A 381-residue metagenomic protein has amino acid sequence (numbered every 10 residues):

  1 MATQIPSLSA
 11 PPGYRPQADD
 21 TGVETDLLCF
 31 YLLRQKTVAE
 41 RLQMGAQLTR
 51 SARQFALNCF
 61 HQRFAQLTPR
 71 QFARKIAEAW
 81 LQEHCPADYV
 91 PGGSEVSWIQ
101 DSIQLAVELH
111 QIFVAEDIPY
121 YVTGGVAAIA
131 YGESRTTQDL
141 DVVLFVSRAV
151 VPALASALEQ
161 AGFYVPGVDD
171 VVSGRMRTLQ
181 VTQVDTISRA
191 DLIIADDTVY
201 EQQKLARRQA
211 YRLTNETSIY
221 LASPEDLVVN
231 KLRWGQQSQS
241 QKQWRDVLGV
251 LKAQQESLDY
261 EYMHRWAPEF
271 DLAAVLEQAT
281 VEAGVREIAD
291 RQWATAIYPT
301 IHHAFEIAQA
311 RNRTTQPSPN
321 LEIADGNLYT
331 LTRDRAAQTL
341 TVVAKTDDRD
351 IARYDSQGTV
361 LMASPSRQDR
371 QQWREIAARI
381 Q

Functional and structural regions predicted by a protein language model:
M1-D19, I187, I194, Q209-E216: Intrinsically disordered, low-complexity linker/tail regions enriched in Pro/Ser/Thr and polar/acidic residues
A2-S97: N-terminus-biased detector of the onset of the functional/mature region
P86-Q309: Compositionally biased terminal segments of proteins
G174-L179, R208, Q316-N320, Q338-T341: Short, hydrophobic/aromatic-rich segments at coil-to-beta transitions
A190-L192, N327-R333, T341, A352-Y354: Broad, structure-driven detector of short, well-ordered beta-strand segments within folded domains
A296-T332, V360, S364-D369: Negatively charged, low-complexity tracts enriched in Asp/Glu with abundant Ser/Thr
Q338-D369: Intrinsically disordered, low-complexity regulatory segments enriched in Ser/Thr/Pro and charged residues
